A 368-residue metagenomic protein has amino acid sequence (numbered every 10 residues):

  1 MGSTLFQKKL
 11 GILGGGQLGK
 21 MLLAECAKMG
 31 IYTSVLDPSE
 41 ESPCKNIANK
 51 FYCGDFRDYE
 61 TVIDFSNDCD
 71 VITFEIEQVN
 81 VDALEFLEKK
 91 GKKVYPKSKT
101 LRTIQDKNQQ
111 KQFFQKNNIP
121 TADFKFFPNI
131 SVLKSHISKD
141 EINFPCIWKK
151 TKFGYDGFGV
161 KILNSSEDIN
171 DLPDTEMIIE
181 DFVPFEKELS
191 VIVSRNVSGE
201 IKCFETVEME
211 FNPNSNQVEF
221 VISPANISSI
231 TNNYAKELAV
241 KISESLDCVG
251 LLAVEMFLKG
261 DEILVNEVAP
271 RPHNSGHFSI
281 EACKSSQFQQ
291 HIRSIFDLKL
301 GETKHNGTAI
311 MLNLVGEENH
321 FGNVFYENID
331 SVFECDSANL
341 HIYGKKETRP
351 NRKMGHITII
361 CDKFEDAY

Functional and structural regions predicted by a protein language model:
M1-Q105, Q109, S131: ATP-binding N-terminal substructure of ATP-dependent carboxylate-amine bond-forming enzymes
F6, R293-Y368: Peripheral (often C-terminal) accessory segments that flank ATP-dependent C-N-forming ligase machineries
A27, E88, Q115, I142 (+1 more regions): Anion (oxyanion) recognition and catalysis
T33, T121-A122, M177: Hydrophobic anchor at the start of a short beta-strand that flanks the dinucleotide cofactor-binding loop
K97-V160, S166: A conserved helix-loop-beta module that forms one wall/lid of the active-site cleft in ATP-utilizing catalytic domains
F127, V160-S165, I192-N196, V221-S223 (+3 more regions): Short beta-strand-to-turn element immediately C-terminal to the catalytic PLP-Schiff-base lysine in fold type I
P173-I227, N232-V265, A269-H277, Q289-E302 (+2 more regions): Phosphate-binding core of ATP-grasp and ATP-grasp-like enzymes
D181, H277-I280, G355-I360: Short, well-ordered beta-strand elements within core beta-sheets of diverse protein domains
